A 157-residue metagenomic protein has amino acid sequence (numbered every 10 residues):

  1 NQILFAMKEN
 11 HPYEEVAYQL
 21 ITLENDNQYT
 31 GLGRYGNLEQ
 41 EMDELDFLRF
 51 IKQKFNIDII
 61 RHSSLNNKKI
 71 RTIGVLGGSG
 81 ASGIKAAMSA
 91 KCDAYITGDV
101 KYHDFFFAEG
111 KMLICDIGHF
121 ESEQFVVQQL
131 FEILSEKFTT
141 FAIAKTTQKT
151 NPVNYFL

Functional and structural regions predicted by a protein language model:
N1-L157: Hydrophobic structural segments
